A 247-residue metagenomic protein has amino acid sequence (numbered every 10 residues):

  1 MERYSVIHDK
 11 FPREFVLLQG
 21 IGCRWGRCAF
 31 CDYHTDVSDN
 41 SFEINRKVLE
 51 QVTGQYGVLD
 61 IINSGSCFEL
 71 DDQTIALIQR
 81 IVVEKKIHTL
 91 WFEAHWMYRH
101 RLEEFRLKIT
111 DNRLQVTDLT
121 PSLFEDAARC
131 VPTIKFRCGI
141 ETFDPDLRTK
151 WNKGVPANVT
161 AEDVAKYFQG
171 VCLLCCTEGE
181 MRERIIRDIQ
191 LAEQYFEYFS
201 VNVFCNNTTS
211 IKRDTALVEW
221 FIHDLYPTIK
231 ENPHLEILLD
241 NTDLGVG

Functional and structural regions predicted by a protein language model:
M1-I44: Canonical Radical SAM [4Fe-4S] cluster-binding loop centered on the CxxxCxxC motif and its immediate flanking residues
E2-P12, Y56, I186-G247: Auxiliary Fe-S-binding modules of radical SAM enzymes
D9-F11, E50-Y56, V83-K86, R129-C130 (+2 more regions): Flexible, charged surface loops at secondary-structure boundaries
Y33-K47, Q55-D72, V82-R101, T110-P121 (+3 more regions): Core AdoMet radical
V48-V52, Y98-R106, D118-V131, E162 (+1 more regions): Short amphipathic alpha-helices and their capping/turn segments at secondary-structure boundaries
I75-I78, K153-V159, E183-I189, T215-E219: Charged helix-capping and loop-helix junction motifs
E84, A157-V171, V218-L235: Alpha-helix-loop-beta-strand connector modules within alpha/beta enzyme cores
G139-R148, D163-D188, N202-T209: Conserved strand-turn element in the central/C-terminal portion of the radical SAM core barrel that lines
